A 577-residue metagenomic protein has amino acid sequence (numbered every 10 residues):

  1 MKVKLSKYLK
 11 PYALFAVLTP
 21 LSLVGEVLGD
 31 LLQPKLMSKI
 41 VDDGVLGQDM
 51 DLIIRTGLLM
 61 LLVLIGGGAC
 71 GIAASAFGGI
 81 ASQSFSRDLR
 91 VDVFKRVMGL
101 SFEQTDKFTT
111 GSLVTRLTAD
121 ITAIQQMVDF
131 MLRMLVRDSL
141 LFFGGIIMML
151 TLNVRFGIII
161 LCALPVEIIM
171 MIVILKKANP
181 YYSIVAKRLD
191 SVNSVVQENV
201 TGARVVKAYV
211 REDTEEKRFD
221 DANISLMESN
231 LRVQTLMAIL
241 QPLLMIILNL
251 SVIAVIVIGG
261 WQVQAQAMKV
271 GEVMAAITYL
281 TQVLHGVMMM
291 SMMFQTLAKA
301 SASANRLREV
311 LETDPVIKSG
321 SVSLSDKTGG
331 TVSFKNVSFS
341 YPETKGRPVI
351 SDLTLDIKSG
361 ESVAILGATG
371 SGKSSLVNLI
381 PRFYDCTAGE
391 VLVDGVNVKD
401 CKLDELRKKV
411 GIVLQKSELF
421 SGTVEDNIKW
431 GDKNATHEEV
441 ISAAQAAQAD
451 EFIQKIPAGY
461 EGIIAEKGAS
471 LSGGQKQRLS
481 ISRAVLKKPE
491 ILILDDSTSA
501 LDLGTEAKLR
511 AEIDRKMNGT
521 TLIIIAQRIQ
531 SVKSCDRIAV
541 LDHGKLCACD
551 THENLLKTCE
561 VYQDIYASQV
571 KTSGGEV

Functional and structural regions predicted by a protein language model:
M1-Q33, M37, V45-M60, A74-S82 (+13 more regions): Membrane-integrated ABC transporters
P11, F15-L28, F130-I184, V257-M268: Transmembrane helices of ABC transporter permease
P11, G99-E103, A119-L132, V136 (+6 more regions): An intracellular "coupling" helix at the cytosolic face of ABC transporter transmembrane type-1 domains
P20, V24-L32, I65-I72, I124-M127 (+6 more regions): Hydrophobic alpha-helical transmembrane bundles that constitute the permease/transmembrane domains of multi-pass
L46-Q48, Q83, V91-T115, A119-I121 (+6 more regions): Short intracellular "coupling" helices and adjacent cytoplasmic loop segments at the cytosolic face of multi-pass
D49-D51, M148-C162, M171, R232-R306 (+1 more regions): Helix-loop-helix
D326-V577: ABC-type nucleotide-binding domain
